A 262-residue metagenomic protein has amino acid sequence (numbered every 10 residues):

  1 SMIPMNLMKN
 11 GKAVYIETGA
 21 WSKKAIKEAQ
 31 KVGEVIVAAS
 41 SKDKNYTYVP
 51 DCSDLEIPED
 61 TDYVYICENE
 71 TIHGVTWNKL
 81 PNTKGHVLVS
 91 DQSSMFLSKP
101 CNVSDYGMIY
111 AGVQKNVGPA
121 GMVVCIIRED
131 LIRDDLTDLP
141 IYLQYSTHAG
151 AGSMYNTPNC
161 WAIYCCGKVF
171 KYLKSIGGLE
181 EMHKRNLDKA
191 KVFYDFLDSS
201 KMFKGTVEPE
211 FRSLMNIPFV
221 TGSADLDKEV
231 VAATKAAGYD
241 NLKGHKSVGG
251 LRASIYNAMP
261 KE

Functional and structural regions predicted by a protein language model:
S1-V14, A20-I26: Conserved beta-loop-alpha segment that forms the PLP phosphate-binding cup at the N-terminus of a helix
V14, Y63-C67, V89, Y110 (+1 more regions): Structural motif
A29, S41-F96: Active-site phosphate-binding strand-loop segment of PLP-dependent enzymes
L88, D227-N241, A258-K261: Hydrophobic alpha/beta core scaffold segments
M108, V113-Y194, E208: Active-site C-terminal subdomain of aminotransferase-like
F203-T234: Conserved PLP-binding catalytic core of the aspartate aminotransferase-like
I217-G222, Y239-E262: Conserved PLP-binding active-site segment of the aspartate aminotransferase-like
